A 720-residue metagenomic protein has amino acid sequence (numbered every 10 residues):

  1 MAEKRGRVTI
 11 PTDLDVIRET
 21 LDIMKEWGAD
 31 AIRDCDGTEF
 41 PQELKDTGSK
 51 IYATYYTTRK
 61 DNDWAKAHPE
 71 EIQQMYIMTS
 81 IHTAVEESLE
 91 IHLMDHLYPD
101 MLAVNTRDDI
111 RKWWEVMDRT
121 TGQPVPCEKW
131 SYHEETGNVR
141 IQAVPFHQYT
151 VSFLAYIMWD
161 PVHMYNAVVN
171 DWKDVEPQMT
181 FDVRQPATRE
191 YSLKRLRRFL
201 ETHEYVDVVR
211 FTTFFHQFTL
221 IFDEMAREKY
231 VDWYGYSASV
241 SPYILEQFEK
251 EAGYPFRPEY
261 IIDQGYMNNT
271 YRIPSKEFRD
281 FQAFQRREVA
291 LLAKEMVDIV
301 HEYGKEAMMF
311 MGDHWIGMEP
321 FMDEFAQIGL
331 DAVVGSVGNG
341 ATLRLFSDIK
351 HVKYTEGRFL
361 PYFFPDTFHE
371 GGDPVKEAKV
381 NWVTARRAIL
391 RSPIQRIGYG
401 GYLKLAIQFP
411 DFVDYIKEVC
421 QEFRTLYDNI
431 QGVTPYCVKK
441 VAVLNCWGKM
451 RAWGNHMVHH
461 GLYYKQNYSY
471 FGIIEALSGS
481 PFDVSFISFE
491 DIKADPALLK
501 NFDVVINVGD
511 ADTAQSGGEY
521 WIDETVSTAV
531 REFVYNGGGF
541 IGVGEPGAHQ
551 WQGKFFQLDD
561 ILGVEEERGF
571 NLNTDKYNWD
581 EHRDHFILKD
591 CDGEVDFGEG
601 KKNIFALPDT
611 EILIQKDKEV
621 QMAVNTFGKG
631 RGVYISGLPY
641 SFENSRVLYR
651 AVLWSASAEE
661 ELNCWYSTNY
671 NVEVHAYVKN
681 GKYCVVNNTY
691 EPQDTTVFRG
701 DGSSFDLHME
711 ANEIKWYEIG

Functional and structural regions predicted by a protein language model:
A2-R59, D63-D100: Noncatalytic N-terminal accessory/assembly modules of large enzymes
G6-T12, A29-C35, D100, N170-E190 (+9 more regions): The substrate-binding groove and active-site-proximal loops of carbohydrate-active enzymes, especially glycoside
V8-D22, C35-E39, M309-M318, I474-L498: A short, well-structured beta->alpha microelement
T9, D15-K50, R195-T212, F325 (+4 more regions): Catalytic domains of carbohydrate-active enzymes, especially glycoside hydrolases
L44, N62-H68, L196-R197, D207-F214 (+11 more regions): Hydrophobic targeting/anchoring helices
P69-Q327, L345, Q431: Polysaccharide-binding and catalytic clefts of secreted carbohydrate-active enzymes
L220-D223, K404-C437, S478, Q557-L572 (+3 more regions): Extracellular ligand-binding/catalytic regions of CAZymes and related secreted enzymes and adhesion modules
G517-G593, G598: A glycine-rich, often tryptophan-bearing local segment used as a flexible ligand/cofactor-contacting loop or short
